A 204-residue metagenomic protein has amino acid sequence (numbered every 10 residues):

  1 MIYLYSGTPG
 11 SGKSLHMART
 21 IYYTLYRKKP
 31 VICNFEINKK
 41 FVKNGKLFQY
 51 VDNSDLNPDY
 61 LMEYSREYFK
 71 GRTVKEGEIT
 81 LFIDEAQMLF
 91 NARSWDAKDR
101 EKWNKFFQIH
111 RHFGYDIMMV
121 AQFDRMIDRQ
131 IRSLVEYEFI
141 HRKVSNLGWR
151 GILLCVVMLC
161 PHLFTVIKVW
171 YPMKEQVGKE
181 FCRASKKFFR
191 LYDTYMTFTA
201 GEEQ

Functional and structural regions predicted by a protein language model:
M1-R66: Conserved P-loop
S11, I32, T80, A86 (+1 more regions): Phosphate/NTP-binding elements of NTP-utilizing enzymes
I21, F69-R72, D128-R129: Short, flexible, glycine/charge-rich loop motifs used to bind or transfer phosphoryl groups or to couple energy/partner
Y26, K43-G45, E76, H112 (+1 more regions): Short, well-ordered coil/turn elements that cap or connect secondary structure elements
K28-K29, G77-T80, R111-M119: Loop/turn-to-beta-strand initiation segments
K40-F107: Conserved nucleotide-sensing/catalytic segment adjacent to the nucleotide-binding pocket in NTP-handling enzymes
A86-Q176: Replace "adjacent to P-loop NTPase cores in ATP/GTP-dependent enzymes" with "adjacent to NTP-binding cores
H162-Q204: C-terminal alpha-helical "lid" subdomain
